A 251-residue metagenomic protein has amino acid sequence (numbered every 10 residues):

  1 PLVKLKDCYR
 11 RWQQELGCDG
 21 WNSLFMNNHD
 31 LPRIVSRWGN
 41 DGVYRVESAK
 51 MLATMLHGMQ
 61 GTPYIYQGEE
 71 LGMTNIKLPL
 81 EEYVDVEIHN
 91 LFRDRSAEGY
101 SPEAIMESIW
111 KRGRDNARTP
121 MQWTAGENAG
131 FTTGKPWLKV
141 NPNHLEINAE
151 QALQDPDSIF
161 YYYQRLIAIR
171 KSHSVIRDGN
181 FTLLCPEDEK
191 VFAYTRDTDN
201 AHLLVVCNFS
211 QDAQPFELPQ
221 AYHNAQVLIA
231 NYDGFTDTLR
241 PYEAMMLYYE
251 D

Functional and structural regions predicted by a protein language model:
P1-D251: Active-site and adjacent substrate-binding regions of carbohydrate-active enzymes
